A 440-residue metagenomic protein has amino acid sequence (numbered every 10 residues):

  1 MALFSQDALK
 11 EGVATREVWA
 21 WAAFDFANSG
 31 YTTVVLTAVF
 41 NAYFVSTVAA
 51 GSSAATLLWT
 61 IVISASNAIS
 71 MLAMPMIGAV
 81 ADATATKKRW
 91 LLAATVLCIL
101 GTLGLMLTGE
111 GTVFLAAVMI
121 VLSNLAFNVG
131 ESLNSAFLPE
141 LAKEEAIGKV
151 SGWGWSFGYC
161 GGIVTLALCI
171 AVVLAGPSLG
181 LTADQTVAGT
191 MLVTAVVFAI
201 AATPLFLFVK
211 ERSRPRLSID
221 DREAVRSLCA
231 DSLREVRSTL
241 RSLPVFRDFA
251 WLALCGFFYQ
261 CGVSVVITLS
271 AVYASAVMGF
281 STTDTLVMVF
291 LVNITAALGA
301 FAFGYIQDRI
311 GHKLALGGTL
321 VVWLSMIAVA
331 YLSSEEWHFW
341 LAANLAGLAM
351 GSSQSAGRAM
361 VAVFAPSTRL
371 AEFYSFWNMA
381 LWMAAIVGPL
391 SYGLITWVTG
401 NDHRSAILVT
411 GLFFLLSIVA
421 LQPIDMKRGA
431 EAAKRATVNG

Functional and structural regions predicted by a protein language model:
A2-V18, K210-L254, G440: Juxtamembrane intracellular "pre-TM" segments in multi-pass secondary transporters
T33-T56, T268-T285: Short amphipathic helix-loop junctions that connect adjacent transmembrane helices in Major Facilitator Superfamily/SLC
S53, V173-V196, L394-F414: A membrane-interface helix-boundary motif in multi-pass transporters
L72-T86, L298-H312, T396: Helix-to-loop junctions at the C-terminal end of transmembrane segments in multipass secondary transporters
R89-G104, L314-V329: Structural signature of the two symmetry-related core transmembrane helices
G101, T112-G130, H338-S352: Hydrophobic core of transmembrane alpha-helices in multi-pass small-molecule transporters, especially MFS/SLC-type
V129-A142, S352-P366: Intracellular juxtamembrane helix-capping segments at the cytosolic ends of symmetry-related transmembrane helices
V197-F208, L408-G440: Multi-pass alpha-helical transporter architecture, strongest for 12-TM Major Facilitator/SLC carriers used
